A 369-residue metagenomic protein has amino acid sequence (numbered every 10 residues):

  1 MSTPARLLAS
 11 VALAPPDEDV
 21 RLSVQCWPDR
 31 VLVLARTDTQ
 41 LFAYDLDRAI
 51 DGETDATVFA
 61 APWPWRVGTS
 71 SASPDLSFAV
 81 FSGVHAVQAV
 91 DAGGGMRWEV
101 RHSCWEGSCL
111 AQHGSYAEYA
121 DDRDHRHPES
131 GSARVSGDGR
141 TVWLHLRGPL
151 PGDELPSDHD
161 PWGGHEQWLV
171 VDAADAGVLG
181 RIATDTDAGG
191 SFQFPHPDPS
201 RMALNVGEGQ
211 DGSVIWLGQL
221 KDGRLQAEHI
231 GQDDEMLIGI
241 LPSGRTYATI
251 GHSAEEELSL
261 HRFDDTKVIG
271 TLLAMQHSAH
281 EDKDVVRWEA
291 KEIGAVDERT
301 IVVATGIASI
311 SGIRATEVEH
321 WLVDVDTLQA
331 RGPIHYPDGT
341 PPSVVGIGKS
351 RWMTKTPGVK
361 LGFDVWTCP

Functional and structural regions predicted by a protein language model:
M1-G52, Y119: Intrinsically disordered, low-complexity acidic/Ser/Thr/Pro-rich linker and tail segments in large eukaryotic scaffolds
M1-V20, D51-W63, M96-C104, L179-G180 (+3 more regions): Aromatic (tryptophan-biased) beta-strands that constitute blades/sheets of beta-rich domains
L13-P28, T57-S77, V84, C104-G137 (+4 more regions): Repeated scaffold domains used in trafficking and secretory/extracellular systems, primarily beta-propellers
S23-A43, A72-A89, A117-E118, R140-P161 (+5 more regions): Short beta-strand elements that form the blades of beta-propeller/WD-repeat-like and other beta-sheet-rich scaffold
L32-T57, A86, V90-G94, E99-H102: Beta-propeller domains
H125-H229, T246-Y247: Solenoidal tandem-repeat scaffolds enriched in leucines and small polar residues
S157-A176, I215-L220, L258-D265, T316-L328 (+1 more regions): Beta-propeller blade signature
R245-S259, T271-D326: Loop/turn-rich, solvent-exposed surfaces of beta-rich toroidal or solenoidal domains
